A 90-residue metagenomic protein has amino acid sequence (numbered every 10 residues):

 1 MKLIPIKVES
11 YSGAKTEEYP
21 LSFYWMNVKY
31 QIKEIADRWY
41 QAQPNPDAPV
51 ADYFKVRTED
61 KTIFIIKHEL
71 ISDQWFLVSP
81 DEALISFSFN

Functional and structural regions predicted by a protein language model:
M1-N90: Cysteine-centric segments in proteins
